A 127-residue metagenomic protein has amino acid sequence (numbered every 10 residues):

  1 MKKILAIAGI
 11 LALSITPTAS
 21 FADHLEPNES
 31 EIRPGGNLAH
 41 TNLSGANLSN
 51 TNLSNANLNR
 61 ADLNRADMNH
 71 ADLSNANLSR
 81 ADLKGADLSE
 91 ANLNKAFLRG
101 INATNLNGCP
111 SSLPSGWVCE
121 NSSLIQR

Functional and structural regions predicted by a protein language model:
M1-H70, S74-N75, R80-R127: Intrinsic low-complexity/IDR segments
